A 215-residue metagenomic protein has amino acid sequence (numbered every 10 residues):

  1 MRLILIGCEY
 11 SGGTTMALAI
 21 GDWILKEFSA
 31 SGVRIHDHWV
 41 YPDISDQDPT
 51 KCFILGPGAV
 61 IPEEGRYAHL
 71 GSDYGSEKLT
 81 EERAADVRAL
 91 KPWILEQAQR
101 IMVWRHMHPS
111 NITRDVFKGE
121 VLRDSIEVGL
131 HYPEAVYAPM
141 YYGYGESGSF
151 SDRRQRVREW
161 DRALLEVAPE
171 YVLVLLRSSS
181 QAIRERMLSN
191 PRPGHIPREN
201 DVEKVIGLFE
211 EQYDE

Functional and structural regions predicted by a protein language model:
L5: Hydrophobic anchor at the beta1->P-loop junction of P-loop NTPases
E9: The conserved Walker
G13-T14: Walker A/P-loop
A17-F117, V136-Y137: Conserved substrate/cofactor phosphate-moiety recognition/catalytic segment in nucleotide-dependent phosphotransferases
A19, L188-E215: NTP-dependent small-molecule kinase module
L25-V33, A84, F117-R123, V157-E170 (+2 more regions): Catalytic phosphate/metal-binding cores of nucleic-acid and nucleotide-processing enzymes, i.e., regions that mediate
E127-L130, F150-S189: Conserved phosphate-donor/acceptor-positioning beta-strand/loop module used by diverse small-molecule
A135-Q155: A mobile, often basic/glycine-rich helix-loop segment that functions as the active-site lid/recognition loop
